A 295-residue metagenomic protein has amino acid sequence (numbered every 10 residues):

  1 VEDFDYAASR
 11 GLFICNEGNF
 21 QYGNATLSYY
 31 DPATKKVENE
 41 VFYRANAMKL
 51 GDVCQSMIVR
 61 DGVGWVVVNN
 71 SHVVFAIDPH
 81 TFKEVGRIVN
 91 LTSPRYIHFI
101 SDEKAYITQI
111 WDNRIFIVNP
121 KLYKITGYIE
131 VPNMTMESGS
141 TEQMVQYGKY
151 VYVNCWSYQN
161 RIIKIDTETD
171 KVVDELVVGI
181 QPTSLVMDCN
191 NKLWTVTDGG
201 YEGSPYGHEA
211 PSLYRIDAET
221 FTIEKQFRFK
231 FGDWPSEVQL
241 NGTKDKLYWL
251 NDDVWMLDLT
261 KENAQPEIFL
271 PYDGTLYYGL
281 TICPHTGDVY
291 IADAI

Functional and structural regions predicted by a protein language model:
V1-L12: Bacterial Sec-dependent N-terminal signal peptides
E2-D3, G51-S56, T92-D102, M136-V145 (+3 more regions): Repeated scaffold domains used in trafficking and secretory/extracellular systems, primarily beta-propellers
S9-R10, D61-V63, D102-E103, G148-K149 (+3 more regions): Short coil/turn segments that connect the beta-strands within blades of beta-propeller domains
I14-Y22, V66-N70, I107-W111, V153-S157 (+5 more regions): Conserved beta-strand positions in repeat-built beta-propeller and related beta-rich domains
P32-T34, D78-F82, N119-Y123, D166-D170 (+2 more regions): Short loop/turn segments that connect beta-strands within beta-propeller blades
K36-K49, T81-I88, K124-T135, K171-L176 (+2 more regions): A short beta-strand motif characteristic of beta-propeller blades
R87-Y147: Asp-box/WD-like beta-propeller blade repeats and closely related beta-sheet repeat scaffolds
I125-Q226: Solenoidal tandem-repeat scaffolds enriched in leucines and small polar residues
